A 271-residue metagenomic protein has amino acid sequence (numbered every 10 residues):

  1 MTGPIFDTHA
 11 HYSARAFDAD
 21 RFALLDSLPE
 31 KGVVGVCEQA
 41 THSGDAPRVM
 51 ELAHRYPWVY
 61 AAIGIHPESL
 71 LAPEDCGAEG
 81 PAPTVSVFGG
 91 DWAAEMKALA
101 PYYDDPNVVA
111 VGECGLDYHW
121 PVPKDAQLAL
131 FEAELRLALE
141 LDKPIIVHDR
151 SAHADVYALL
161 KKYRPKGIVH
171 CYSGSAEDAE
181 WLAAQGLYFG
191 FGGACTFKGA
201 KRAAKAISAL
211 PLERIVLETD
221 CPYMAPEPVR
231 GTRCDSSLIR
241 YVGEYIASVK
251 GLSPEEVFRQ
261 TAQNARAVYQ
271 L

Functional and structural regions predicted by a protein language model:
M1-L271: Mid-domain alpha/beta scaffold segments of enzyme catalytic cores
